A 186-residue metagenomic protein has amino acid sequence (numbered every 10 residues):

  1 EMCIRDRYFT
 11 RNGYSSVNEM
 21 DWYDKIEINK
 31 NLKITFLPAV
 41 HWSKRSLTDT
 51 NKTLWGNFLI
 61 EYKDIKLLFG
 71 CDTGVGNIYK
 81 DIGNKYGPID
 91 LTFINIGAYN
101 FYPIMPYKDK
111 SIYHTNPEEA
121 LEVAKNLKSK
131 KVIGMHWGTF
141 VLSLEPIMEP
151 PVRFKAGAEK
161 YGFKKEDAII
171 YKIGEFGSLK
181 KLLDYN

Functional and structural regions predicted by a protein language model:
M2-I4: Short, small-residue-biased leader/transition segments that mark boundaries at the very start of proteins
D6-R7, K63: Secondary-structure boundary elements
R7-T10, G74-Y171: Cap/insert and terminal regions of metallo-dependent hydrolase folds
Y8-D21: Helix-loop-beta element that forms the nucleotide-linked donor phosphate-binding surface in glycosyltransferases
M20-G87, I173-N186: Core dinuclear metal-dependent hydrolase active-site scaffold
